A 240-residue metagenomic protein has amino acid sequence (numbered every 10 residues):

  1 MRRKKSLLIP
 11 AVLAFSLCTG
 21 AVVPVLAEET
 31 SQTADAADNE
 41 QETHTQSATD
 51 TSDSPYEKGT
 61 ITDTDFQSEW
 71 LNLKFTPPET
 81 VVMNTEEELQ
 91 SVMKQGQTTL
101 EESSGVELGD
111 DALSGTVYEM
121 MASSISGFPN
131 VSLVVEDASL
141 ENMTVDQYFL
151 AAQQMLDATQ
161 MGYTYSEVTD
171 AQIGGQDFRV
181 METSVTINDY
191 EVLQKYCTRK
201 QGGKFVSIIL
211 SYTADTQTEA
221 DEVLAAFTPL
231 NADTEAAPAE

Functional and structural regions predicted by a protein language model:
R2-V12, C18-L113, Y190-E191, S211-E240: N-terminal targeting sequences that direct proteins away from the cytosol to non-cytosolic compartments
Q46-D50, I61-W70, Y118-S124, T169-Q172 (+2 more regions): Short acidic-hydrophobic surface loop/beta-edge motif
F66-P77, L140-A152: Short N-terminal helix-initiation segments at or just after the protein's N-terminus
E69-L73, P77-E79, P129, D177 (+2 more regions): Envelope-exposed proteins and targeting segments
N84, L140-M143, I173, D215: Short coil/turn linker and secondary-structure boundary residues
T85-S91, S132-A138, Q160-S166: Short low-complexity stretches enriched in small and charged residues
S104-Q147: A short acidic-to-branched-hydrophobic micro-motif
F149, Q153-T164, T169-E240: Short, well-structured beta-strand
